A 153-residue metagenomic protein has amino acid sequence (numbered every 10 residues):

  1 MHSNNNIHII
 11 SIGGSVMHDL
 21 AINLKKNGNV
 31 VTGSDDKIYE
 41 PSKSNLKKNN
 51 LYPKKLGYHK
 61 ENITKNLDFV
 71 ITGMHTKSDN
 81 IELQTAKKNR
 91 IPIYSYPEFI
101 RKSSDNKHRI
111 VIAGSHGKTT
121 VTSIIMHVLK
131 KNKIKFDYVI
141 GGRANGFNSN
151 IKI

Functional and structural regions predicted by a protein language model:
M1-P41, N45-P53, N66-V70, A86-I91: ATP-dependent carboxylate-amine ligase
N4, N23-K26, K47, E61-K65 (+1 more regions): Phosphate-binding loop of NTP-binding sites
S11-V16, G33, G57, G114-G117 (+1 more regions): Glycine-centered flexibility sites
P53-Y58, Y94: Short acidic-hydrophobic, aromatic-tinged amphipathic segments that line or gate anion-handling sites
